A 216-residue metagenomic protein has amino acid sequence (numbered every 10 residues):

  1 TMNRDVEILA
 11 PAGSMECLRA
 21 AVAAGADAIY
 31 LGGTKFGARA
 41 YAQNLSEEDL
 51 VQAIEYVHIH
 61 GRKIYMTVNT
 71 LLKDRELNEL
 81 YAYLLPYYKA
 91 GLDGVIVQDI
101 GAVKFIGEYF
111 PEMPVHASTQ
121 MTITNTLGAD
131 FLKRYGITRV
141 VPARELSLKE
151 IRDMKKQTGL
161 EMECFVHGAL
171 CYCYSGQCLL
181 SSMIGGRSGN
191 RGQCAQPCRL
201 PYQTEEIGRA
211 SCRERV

Functional and structural regions predicted by a protein language model:
M2-I123, V141-E145, K149-R215: Active-site pocket-lining/capping segments in soluble small-molecule metabolic enzymes
N125-L127: Conserved nucleotide-cofactor-binding alpha/beta core module
